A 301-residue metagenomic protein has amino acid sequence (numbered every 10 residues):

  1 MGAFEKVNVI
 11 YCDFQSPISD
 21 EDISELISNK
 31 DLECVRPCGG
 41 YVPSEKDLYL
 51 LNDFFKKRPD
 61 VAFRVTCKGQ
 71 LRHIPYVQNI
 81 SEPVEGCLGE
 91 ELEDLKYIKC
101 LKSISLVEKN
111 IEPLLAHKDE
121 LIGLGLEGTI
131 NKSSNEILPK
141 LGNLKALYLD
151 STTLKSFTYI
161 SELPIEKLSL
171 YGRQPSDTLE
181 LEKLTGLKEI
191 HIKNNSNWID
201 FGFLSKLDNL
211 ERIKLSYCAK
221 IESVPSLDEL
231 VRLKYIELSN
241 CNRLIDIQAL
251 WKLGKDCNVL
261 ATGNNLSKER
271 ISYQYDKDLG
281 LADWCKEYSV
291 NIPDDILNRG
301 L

Functional and structural regions predicted by a protein language model:
V7-I27, D31-E93, Y97-P113, E120-P139 (+8 more regions): Concave beta-strand-loop units of leucine-rich repeat
